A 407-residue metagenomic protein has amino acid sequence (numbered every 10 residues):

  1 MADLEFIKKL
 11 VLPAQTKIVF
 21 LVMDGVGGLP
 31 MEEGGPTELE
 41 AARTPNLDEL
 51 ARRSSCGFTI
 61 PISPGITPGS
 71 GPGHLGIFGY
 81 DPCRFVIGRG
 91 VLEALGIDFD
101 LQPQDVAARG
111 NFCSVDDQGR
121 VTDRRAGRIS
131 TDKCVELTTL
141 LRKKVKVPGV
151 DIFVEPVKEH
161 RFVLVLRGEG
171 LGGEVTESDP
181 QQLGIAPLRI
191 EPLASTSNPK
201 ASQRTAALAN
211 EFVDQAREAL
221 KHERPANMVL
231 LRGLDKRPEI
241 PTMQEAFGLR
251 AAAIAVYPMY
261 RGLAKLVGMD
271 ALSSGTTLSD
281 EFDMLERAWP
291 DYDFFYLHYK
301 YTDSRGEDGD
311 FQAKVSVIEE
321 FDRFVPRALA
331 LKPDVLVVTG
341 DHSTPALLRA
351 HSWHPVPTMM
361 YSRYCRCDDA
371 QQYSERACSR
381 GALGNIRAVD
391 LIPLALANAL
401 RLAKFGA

Functional and structural regions predicted by a protein language model:
M1-A407: Feature captures the catalytic ectodomains and active-site-proximal regions of enzymes that hydrolyze or transfer
